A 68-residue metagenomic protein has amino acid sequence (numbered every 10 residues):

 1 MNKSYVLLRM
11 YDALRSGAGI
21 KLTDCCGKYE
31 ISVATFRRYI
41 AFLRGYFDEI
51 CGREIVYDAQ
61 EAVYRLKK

Functional and structural regions predicted by a protein language model:
M1-K68: Short, basic/aromatic recognition patches that contact phosphate-bearing ligands
